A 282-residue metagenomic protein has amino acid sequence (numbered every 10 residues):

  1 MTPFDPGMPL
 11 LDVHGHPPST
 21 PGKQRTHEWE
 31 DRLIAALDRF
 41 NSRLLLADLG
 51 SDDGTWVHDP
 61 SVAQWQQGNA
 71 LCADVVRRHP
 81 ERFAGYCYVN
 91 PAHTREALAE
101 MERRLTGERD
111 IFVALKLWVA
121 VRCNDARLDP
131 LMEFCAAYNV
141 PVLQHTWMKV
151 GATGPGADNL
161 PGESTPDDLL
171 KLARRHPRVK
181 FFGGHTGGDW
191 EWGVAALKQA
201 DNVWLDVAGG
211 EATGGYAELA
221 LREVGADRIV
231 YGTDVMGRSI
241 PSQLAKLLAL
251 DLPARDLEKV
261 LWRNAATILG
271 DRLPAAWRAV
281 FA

Functional and structural regions predicted by a protein language model:
M1-G15, P21-L44, A226-R228, P241-A282: Mid-to-C-terminal alpha-helical segments outside catalytic/metal-binding sites
L10-V13, L46-D48, Y86-C87, K116 (+3 more regions): Active-site neighborhood of phospho(di)ester-bond hydrolases with catalytic His/Asp-centered motifs
H14, L37, C72, V76 (+10 more regions): Conserved, mostly hydrophobic/aromatic
P17-E28, D53-A63: Acidic/histidine-rich helix-loop elements that form or flank divalent-metal/phosphate-binding sites at the catalytic
P18-T20, D52-T55, P91-R95, R122-N124 (+4 more regions): Active-site environment of divalent metal-dependent phosphoester hydrolases
R32-H58, F83-Y88, V113-K116: Divalent metal-dependent hydrolysis catalytic cores, especially in the metallo-beta-lactamase
D59-A152: Active-site gating/metal-coordination segments in enzymes
F112-A114, D125-V230, R278-F281: Catalytic pocket-lining loop regions of alpha/beta-barrel enzymes, especially the amidohydrolase/enolase/GH5 lineages
